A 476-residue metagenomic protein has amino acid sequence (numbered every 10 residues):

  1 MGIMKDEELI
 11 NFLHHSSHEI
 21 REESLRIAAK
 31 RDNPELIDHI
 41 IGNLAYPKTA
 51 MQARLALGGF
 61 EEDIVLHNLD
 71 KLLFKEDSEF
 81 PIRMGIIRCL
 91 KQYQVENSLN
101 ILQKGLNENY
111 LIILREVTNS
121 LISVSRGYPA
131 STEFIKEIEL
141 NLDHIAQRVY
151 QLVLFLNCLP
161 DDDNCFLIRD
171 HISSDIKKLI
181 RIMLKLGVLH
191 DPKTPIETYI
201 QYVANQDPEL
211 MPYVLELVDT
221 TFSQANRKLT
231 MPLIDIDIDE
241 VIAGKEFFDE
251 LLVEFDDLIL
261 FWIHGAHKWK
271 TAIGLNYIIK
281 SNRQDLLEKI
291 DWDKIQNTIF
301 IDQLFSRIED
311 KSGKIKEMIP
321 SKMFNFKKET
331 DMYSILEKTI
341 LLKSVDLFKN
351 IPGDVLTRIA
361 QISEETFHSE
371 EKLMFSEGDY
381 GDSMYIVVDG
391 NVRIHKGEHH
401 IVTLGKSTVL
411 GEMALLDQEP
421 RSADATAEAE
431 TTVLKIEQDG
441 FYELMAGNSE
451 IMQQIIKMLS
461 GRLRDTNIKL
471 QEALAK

Functional and structural regions predicted by a protein language model:
M1-I3, N11-H14, H18-D32, D38-G42 (+12 more regions): Structural detector for internal amphipathic alpha-helices that build alpha-solenoid repeat scaffolds
G2-H14, R31-L44, E62-E76, V95-N107 (+7 more regions): Amphipathic alpha-helical scaffolding segments comprising HEAT/armadillo-like alpha-solenoid repeats
S16-S17, A45-A50, E76-E79, N109-I112 (+6 more regions): Short inter-helical turns and helix N-cap capping residues of alpha-solenoid HEAT/ARM repeat scaffolds
I138-K193, V203: Extended repeat-based solenoid scaffolds, especially LRR ectodomains and other repeat-derived architectures
D291-Y333: Eukaryotic acidic, Ser/Thr-rich intrinsically disordered low-complexity regions
L336-G397, L404: Regulatory nucleotide-sensing modules
H400-R464: Cyclic-nucleotide recognition modules
I468-K476: Signal-transducing coiled-coil/dimerization helices and immediately adjacent hinge/linker segments that couple sensory
